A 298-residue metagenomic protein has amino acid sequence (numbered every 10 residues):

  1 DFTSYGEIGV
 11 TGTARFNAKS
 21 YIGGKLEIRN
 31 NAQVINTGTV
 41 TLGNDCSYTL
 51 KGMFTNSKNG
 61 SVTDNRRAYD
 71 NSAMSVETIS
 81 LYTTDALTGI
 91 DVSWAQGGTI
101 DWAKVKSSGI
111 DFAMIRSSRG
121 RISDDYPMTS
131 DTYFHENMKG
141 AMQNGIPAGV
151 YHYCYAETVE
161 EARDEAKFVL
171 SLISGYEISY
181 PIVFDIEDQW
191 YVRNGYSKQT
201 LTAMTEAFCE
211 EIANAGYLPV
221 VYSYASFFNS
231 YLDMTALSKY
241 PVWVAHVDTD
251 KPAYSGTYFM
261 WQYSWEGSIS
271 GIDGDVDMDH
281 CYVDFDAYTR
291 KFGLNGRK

Functional and structural regions predicted by a protein language model:
D1-I79: Extracellular beta-strand-rich, repetitive "passenger/adhesive" scaffolds that bind or process carbohydrates
Y5-G6, K58-G60, G145, A213-L218: Structural alpha-beta junctions
R67-A103, L237-K298: Functionally critical loop-and-helix segments that line ligand-binding/catalytic clefts of soluble enzyme domains
Y82-C209, A213-A215: Substrate-binding cleft of extracellular glycoside hydrolase catalytic domains
A148, L218-V220, V242: Hydrophobic anchor at the start of a short beta-strand that flanks the dinucleotide cofactor-binding loop
H152, S223, H246: Short beta-strand/turn micro-motifs composed of small residues that flank or help shape donor/cofactor-binding pockets
L170-F184, D188, L232-T257: Structural recognition of alpha->loop->beta junctions
I212, G216-N229: Aromatic-lined carbohydrate-recognition surfaces of secreted/lumenal glycan-active proteins
